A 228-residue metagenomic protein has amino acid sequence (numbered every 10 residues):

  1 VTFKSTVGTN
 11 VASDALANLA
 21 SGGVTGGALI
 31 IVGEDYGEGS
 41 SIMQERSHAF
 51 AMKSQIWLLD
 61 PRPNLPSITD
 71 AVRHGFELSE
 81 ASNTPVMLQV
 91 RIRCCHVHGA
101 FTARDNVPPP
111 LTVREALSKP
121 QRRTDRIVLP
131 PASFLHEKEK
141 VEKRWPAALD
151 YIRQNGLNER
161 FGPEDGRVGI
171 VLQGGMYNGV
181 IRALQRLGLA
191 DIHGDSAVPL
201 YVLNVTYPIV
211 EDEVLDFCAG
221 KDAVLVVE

Functional and structural regions predicted by a protein language model:
V1-E80, R91: Thiamine diphosphate
R62-E228: Flexible, low-complexity linker and terminal segments
